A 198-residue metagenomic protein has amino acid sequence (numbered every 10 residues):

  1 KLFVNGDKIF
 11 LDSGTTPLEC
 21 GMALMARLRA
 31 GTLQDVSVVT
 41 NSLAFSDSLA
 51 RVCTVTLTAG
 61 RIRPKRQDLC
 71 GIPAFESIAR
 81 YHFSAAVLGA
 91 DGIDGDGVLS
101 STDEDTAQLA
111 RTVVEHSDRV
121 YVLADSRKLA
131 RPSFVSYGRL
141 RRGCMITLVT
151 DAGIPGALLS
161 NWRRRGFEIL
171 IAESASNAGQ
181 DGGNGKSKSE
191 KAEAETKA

Functional and structural regions predicted by a protein language model:
K1-F10, M22, A26-L33, A50-R51 (+1 more regions): HTH-adjacent hinge/linker in prokaryotic transcriptional regulators
D12-T15: Glycine-rich beta-strand-to-loop/alpha-helix junction loops that act as flexible
E19: Conserved SAM/SAH-binding loop-helix junction of Class I S-adenosyl-L-methionine-dependent methyltransferases
M25-R27, V39-A198: Conserved phosphate- and dinucleotide-binding cores of soluble alpha/beta proteins, encompassing both enzyme active
V36: Short beta-strand element of Class I
